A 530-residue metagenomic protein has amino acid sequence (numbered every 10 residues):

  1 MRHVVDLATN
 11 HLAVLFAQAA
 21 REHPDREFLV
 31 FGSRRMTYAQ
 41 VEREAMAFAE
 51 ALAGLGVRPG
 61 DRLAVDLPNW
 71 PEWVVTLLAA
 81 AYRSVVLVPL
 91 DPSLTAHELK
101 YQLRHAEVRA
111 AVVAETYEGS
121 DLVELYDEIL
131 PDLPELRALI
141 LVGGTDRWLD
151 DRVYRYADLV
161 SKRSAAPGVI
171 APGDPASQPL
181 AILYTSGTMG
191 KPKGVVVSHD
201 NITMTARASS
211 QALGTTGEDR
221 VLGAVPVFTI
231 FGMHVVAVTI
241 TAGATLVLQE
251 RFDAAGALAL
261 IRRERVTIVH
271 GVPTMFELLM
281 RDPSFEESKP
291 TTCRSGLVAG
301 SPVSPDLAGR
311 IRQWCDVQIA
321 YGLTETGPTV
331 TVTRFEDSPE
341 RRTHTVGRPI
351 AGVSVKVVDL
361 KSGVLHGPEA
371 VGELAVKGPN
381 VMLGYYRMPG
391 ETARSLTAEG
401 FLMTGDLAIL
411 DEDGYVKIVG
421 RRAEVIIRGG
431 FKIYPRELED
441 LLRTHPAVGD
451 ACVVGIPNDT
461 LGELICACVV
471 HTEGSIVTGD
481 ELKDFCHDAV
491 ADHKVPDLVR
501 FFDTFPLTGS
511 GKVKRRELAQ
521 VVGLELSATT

Functional and structural regions predicted by a protein language model:
V4, A8-T9, A17, D25-L78 (+3 more regions): Conserved AMP-binding/adenylate-forming core of the ANL superfamily
L7-T9, P24-E27, I140, D146-R147 (+4 more regions): Conserved pre-ATP/AMP-binding loop-to-beta segment of ANL
E42-A47, S164-P167, A176, V195-T216 (+2 more regions): Conserved structural elements of the adenylate-forming
G54-L55, V85-D158, E473-S475: Structural core segment of the AMP-binding/adenylate-forming
L94-R104, A111-E115, V269, G378 (+3 more regions): AMP-binding/adenylate-forming catalytic core of the ANL superfamily
L141-V142, A491-K512, T529: AMP-binding/adenylate-forming catalytic domain of the ANL superfamily
D158, T241, R263-G271, M280-R341 (+1 more regions): Gly/Ser/Thr-rich phosphate-binding loop
T203-R220, F228-I268, D282: Conserved AMP-binding/adenylation subdomain of ANL enzymes
